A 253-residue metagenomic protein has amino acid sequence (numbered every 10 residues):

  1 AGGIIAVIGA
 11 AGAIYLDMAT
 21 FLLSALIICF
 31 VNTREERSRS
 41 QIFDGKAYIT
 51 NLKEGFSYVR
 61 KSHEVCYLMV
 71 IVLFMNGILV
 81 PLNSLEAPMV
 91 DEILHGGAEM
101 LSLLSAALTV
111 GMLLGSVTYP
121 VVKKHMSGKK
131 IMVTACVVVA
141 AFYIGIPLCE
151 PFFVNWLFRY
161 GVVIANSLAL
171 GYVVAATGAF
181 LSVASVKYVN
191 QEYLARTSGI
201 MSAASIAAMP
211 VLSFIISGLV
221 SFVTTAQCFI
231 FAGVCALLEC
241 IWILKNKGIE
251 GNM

Functional and structural regions predicted by a protein language model:
A1-G2, G178: Short, conserved structural micro-motifs that define repeat-unit consensus positions and nucleotide-binding loops
G2-A6, S24, I28-N32, L79 (+6 more regions): Structural signal for membrane-spanning alpha-helices in multi-pass inner-membrane proteins, emphasizing helix cores
I4, A13, L22, L73-F74 (+3 more regions): Hydrophobic packing within well-folded, soluble alpha/beta domains
A6-Y15, S221-Q227: Transmembrane helix interruption/hinge and helix-loop junction motifs
I8-Y15, N51, S57-S116: A single, central transmembrane helix in multi-pass transporters
I14-D44, L244-M253: Helix-loop junctions on the cytosolic side of multi-pass membrane transporters, especially the intracellular loop
S40-N51, E192: Coil-to-alpha-helix initiation sites in intrinsically disordered, low-complexity, charged segments
K53, R60, D91-M253: C-terminal transmembrane bundle of multi-pass solute transporters/carriers
